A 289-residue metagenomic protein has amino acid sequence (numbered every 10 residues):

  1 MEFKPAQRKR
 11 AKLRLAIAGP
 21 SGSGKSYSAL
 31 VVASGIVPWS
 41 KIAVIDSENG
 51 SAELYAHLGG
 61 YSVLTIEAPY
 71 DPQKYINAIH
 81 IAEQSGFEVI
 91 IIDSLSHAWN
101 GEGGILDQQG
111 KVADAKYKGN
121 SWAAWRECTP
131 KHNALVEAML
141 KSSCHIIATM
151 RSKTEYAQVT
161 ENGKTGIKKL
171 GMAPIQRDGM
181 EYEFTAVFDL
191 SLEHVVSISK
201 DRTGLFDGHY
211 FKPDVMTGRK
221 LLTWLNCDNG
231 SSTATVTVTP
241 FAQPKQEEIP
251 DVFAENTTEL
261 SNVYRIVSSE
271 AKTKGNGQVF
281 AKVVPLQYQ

Functional and structural regions predicted by a protein language model:
M1-G19, S23, S34, N49-A52 (+3 more regions): Interfaces that engage single-stranded nucleic acids at replication/repair/recombination sites
R14-A16, K41, E88-I91, H145-I147: Residue-level preference for the first positions of well-ordered beta-strands
L15, A52, I81-A82, K111-R126 (+1 more regions): Intein modules and their embedded homing endonuclease domains
P20, P130-K220: Phosphate-binding/switch region of NTP-binding enzymes
S28: Hydrophobic positions on the alpha1 helix immediately C-terminal to the Walker A/P-loop
W39-V89, A98, Y117-K118: Nucleotide-state-sensitive switch-loop elements of NTP-binding domains
A52-Y55, A98-L106, E155-E161, V195-S199: Switch/connector loops and helix/strand junctions flanking conserved nucleotide-binding motifs in nucleotide-processing
I92-E127, T165: Conserved P-loop NTPase nucleotide-binding/switch module
